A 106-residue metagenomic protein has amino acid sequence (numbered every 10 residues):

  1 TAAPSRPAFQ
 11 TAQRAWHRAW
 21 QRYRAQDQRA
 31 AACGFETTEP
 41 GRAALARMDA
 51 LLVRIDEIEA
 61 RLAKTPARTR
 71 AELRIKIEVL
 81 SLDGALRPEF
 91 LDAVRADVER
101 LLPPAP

Functional and structural regions predicted by a protein language model:
T1-P106: Sequence/structural signature of long amphipathic alpha-helices that form protein-protein interaction faces
